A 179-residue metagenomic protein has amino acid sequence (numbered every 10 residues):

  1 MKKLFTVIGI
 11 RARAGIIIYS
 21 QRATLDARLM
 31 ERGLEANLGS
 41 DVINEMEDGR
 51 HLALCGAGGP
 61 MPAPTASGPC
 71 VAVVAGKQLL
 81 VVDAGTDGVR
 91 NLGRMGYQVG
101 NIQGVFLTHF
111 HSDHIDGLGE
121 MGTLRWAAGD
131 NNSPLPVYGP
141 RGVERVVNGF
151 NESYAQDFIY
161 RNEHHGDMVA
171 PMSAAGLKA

Functional and structural regions predicted by a protein language model:
K2-A179: Binuclear metal-dependent hydrolase catalytic cores
